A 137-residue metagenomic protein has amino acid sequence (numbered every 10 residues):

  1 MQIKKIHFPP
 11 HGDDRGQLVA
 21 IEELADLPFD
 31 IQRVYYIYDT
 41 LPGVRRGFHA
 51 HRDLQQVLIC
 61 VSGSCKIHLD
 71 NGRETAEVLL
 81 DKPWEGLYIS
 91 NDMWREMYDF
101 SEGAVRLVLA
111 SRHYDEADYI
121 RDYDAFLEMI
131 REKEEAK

Functional and structural regions predicted by a protein language model:
M1-E85, E102-V105, L109, Y114-K137: Non-catalytic, conserved peripheral segments adjacent to functional cores
K82-G86, D92-Y98: Well-ordered alpha/beta subsegment
S90-N91, L109: Short His-Asn-centered micro-motif
